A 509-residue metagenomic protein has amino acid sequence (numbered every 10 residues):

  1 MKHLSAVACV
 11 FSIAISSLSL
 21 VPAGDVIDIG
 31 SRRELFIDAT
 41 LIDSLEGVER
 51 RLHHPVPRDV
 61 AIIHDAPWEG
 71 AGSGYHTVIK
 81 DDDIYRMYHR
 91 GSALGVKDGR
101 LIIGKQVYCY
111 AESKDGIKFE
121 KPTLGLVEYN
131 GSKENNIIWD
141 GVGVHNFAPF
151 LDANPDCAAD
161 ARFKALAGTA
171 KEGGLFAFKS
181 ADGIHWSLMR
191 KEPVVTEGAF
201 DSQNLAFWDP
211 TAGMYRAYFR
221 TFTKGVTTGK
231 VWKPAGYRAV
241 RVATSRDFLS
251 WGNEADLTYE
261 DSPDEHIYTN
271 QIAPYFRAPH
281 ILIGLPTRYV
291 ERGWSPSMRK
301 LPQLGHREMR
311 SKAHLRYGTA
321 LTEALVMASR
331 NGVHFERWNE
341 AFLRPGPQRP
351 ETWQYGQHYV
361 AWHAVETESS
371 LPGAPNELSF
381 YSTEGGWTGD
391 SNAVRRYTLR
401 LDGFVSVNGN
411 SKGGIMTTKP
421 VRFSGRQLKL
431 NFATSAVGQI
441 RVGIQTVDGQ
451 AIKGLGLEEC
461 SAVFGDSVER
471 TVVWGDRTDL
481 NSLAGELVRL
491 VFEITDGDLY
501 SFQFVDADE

Functional and structural regions predicted by a protein language model:
M1-C9: Bacterial N-terminal signal peptides that target proteins for export
A8-S19: Bacterial N-terminal signal peptides
V21-E509: Carbohydrate-active catalytic/glycan-binding domains of CAZyme proteins, especially the secreted or lumenal ectodomains
